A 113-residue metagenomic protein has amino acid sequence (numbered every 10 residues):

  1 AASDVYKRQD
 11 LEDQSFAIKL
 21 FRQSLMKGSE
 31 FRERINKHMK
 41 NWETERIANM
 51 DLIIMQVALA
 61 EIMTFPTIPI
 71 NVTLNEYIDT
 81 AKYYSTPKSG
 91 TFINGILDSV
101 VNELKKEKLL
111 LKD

Functional and structural regions predicted by a protein language model:
A1, F16, M50-I54, T73 (+1 more regions): Residue-level detector of well-ordered alpha-helical segments, enriched for hydrophobic/aromatic packing positions
A2-Y6: Short, small-residue-biased leader/transition segments that mark boundaries at the very start of proteins
D13-I35: Membrane topogenic helices and adjacent juxtamembrane segments
Q14-F21, D51-L59, L97: Amphipathic alpha-helical elements of HEAT/ARM-like alpha-solenoid repeat scaffolds that form extended
G28-E76: Strongly charged, low-complexity linkers/loops
N71-E76, T80-D113: Alpha-helical oligomerization segments
